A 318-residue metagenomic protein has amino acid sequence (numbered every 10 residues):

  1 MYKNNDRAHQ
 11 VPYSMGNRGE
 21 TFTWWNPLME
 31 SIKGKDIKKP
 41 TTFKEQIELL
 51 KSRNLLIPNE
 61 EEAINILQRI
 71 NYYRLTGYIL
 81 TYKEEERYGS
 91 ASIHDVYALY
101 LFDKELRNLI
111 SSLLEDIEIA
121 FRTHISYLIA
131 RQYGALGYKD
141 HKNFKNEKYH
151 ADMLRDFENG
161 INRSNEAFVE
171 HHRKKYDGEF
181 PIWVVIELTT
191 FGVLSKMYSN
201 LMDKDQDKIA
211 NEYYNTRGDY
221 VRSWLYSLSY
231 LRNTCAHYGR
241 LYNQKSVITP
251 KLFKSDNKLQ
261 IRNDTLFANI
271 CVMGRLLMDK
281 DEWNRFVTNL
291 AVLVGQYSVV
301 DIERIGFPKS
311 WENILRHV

Functional and structural regions predicted by a protein language model:
M1-Y230, Y242-V318: Extended intrinsically disordered or low-complexity regions, especially N/C-terminal cytosolic tails and loops, rather
Y238: Acidic/aromatic/glycine-rich contiguous surface patches that form carbohydrate-binding/processing clefts and analogous
